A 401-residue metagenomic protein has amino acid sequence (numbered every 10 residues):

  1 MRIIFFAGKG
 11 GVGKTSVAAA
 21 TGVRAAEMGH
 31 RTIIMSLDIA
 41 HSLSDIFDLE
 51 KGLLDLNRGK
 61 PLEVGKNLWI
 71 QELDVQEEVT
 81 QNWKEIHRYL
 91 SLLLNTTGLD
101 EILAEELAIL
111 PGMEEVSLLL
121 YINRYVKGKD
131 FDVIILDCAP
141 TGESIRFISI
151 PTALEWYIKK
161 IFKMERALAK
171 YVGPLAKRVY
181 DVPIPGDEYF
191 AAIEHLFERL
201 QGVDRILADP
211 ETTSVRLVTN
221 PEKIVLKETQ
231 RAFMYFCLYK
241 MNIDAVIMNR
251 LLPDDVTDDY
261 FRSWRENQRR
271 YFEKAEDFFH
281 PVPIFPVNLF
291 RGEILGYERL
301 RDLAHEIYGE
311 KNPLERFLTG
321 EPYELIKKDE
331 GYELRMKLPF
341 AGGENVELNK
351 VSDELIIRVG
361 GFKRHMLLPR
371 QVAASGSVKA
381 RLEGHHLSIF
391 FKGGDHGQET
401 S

Functional and structural regions predicted by a protein language model:
M1-V12, S16-Q201: Nucleotide-state-sensitive switch-loop elements of NTP-binding domains
D74, L368-A373: A short, sequence-level motif marking secondary-structure junctions
Q81-W83, Y297-R299, V378: Short conserved micro-motifs at the rims of enzyme active sites and ligand-binding pockets
L200-G343, I356, G361-K363, L367 (+1 more regions): C-terminal lobe/tail of nucleotide-utilizing enzymes
K327-D329, L348-V351, L382: Generic beta-strand structural signal
E344, V372-D395: Beta-rich strand-turn-strand
